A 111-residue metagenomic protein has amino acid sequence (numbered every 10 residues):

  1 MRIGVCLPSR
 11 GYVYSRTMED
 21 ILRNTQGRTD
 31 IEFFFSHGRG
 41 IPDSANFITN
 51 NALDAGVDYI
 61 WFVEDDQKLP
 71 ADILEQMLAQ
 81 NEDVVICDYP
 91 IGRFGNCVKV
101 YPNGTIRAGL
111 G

Functional and structural regions predicted by a protein language model:
M1-R39, D43: N-proximal low-complexity "stem/linker" segments adjacent to membrane-targeting elements
P8-Y12, S36, Q67-K68, L74 (+1 more regions): Residue-level marker for beta-strand->alpha-helix junctions and adjacent short loops that shape enzyme
G38, P42, D54, K68-A71 (+1 more regions): Generic alpha-helical scaffold signal
N46-Y59: Active-site nucleotide-sugar/metal-binding loop of Leloir-type enzymes
T49, P70-G111: Conserved catalytic core of nucleotide-sugar-dependent glycosyltransferases
V57-K68: Short beta-strand-to-loop acidic/aromatic patch adjacent to the donor-nucleotide binding site
